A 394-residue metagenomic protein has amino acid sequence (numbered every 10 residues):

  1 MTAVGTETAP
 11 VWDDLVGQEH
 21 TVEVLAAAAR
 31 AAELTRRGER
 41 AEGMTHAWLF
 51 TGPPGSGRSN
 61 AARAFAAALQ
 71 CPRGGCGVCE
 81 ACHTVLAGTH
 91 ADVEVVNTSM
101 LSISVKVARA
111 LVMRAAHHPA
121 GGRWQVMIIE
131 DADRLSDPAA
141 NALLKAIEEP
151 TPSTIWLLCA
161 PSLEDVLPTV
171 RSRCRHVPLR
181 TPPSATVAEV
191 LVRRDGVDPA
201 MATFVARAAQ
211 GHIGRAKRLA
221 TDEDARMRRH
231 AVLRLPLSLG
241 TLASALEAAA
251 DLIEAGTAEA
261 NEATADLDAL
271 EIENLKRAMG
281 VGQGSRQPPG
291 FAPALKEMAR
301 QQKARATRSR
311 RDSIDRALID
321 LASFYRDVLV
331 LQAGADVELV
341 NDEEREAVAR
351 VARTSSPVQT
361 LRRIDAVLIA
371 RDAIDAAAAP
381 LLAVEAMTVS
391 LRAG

Functional and structural regions predicted by a protein language model:
M1-A67, A81-T84, P152-T154, P161-D320 (+1 more regions): Charged, glycine-rich active-site and insertion segments that engage polyanionic ligands
A26-E39, V105-V126, R134, P138-N141 (+1 more regions): Conserved alpha-helical scaffold flanking the Walker A/P-loop in AAA+ ATPase domains
G43-M44, L86-H90, A120-R123, D137 (+1 more regions): Short loop/turn elements that form and flank the Walker-type P-loop nucleotide-binding site in RecA-like NTPase cores
G75-S104, D165-V166: AAA+/P-loop NTPase substrate/partner-engagement loops
N97-K106, A132, H176-V177: Flexible beta-alpha connector loops of hexameric P-loop NTPases
A116, N141-L158, P168: Conserved catalytic/switch belt of AAA+ P-loop NTPases
M127, L157-A160: Conserved D-loop beta-strand region of ABC ATPase nucleotide-binding domains
D131-L135, L163: Conserved Walker B
